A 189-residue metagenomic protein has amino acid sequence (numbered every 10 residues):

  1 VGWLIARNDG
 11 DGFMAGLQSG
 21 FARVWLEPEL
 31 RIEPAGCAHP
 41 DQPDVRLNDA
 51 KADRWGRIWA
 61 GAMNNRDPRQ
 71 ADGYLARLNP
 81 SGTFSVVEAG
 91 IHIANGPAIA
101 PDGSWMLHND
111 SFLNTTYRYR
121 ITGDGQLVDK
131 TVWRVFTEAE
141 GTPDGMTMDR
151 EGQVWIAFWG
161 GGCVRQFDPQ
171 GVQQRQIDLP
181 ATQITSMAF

Functional and structural regions predicted by a protein language model:
V1, E33-P40, G82-A89, D129-F136 (+1 more regions): A short beta-strand motif characteristic of beta-propeller blades
V1-F13, D41-I58, V87-M106, F136-V154 (+1 more regions): Beta-rich, blade/repeat-based domains predominating in secreted/periplasmic proteins but also intracellular
R7, F13-S19, I58-R69, M106-F112 (+1 more regions): Conserved beta-strand positions in repeat-built beta-propeller and related beta-rich domains
D9-G12, W25-E27, A76-T83, W133 (+4 more regions): Flexible "stalk/tail and boundary" regions
G20-A22, G73-A76, T115-Y117, C163-R165: A short loop-to-beta-strand structural motif that recurs across blades of beta-propeller domains
V24-P28, Y119-Q126: Short loop/turn segments immediately following beta-strands, especially the blade-tip and inter-blade linker loops
R31-V87: Hydrophobic alpha-helical segments and helix pairs
N114-Y119, Q126-K130, R134-V172: Loop/turn-rich, solvent-exposed surfaces of beta-rich toroidal or solenoidal domains
